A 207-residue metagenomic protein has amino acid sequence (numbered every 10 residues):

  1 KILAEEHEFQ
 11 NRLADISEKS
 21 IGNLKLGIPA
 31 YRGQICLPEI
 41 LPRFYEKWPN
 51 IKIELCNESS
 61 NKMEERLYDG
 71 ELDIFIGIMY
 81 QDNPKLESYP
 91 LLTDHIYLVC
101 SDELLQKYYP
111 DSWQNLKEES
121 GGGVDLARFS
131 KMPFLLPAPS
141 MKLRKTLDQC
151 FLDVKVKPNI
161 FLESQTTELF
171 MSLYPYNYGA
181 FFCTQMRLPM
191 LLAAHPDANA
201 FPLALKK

Functional and structural regions predicted by a protein language model:
K1-E18, P110: Alpha-helical "hinge/linker" immediately C-terminal to small N-terminal DNA-binding modules
N11, S17-W48, K52-N57, N61-E65: N-terminal winged-helix
N23-G27, F75, L135, F181: Short, well-ordered beta-strand segments
I40-R43, S60-S112, N199-F201: Short beta-strand-centered segments that line the small-molecule binding cleft or hinge of alpha/beta clamshell
K52-S59, I78-M79, V156-T166: Short beta-strand-to-loop elements that line the ligand-binding cleft of bilobed periplasmic-binding protein-like
C56, N61-E71, T167-Y178: Short helices/loops that flank or line small-molecule/ion binding pockets
N83-P90, D94, E168-K207: Beta-alpha-beta core module
Q106-P110, N115-V154: Secondary-structure junction motif
